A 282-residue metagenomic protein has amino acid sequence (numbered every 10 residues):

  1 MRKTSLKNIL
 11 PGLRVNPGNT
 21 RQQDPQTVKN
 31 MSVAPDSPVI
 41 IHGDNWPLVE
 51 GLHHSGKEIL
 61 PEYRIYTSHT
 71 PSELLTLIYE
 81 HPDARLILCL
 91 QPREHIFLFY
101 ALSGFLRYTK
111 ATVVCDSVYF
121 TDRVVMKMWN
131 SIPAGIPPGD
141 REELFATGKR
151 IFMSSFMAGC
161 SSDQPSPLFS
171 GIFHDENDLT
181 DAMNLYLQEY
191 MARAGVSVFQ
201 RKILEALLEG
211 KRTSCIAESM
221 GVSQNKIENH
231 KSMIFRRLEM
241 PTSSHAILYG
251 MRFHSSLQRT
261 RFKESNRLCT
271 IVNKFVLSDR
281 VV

Functional and structural regions predicted by a protein language model:
M1, L98, S103-L106, I203 (+2 more regions): N-terminal start-of-domain structural block
M1-E176: N-terminal regulatory/sensing modules of transcriptional regulators
D24-N30, I172-Y190, L257-S265: Phosphate/pyrophosphate-recognition segments in soluble nucleotide-handling domains
H42, L52, G56, I203-L204 (+2 more regions): Long, contiguous hydrophobic alpha-helical segments, chiefly transmembrane helices and signal peptides
T70-E73, M183, L238-T242: Alpha-helix N-cap recognition
D178-K226: Helix-turn-helix DNA-binding segment
G210-H245, Y249: Recognition helix of helix-turn-helix DNA-binding domains
F235-V282: Basic, Lys/Arg-enriched C-terminal extension of HTH/homeodomain DNA-binding domains
